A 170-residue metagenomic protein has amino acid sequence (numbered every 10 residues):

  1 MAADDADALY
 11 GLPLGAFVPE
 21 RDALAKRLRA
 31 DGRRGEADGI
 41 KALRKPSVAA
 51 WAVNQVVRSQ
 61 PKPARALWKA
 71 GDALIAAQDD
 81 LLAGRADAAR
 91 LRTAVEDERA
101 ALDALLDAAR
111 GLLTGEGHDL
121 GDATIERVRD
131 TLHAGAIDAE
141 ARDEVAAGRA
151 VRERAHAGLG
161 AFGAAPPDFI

Functional and structural regions predicted by a protein language model:
M1-P19, A23-R29: Long, low-complexity
D4-D5, A23, G35, G39 (+4 more regions): Exposed alpha-helical structural elements
A6, L14, A37-I40, A64 (+1 more regions): Generic secondary-structure boundary/loop-capping signal
E20-R65, I75-L81, T93: N-terminal interaction modules that seed assembly of large macromolecular complexes
V56, K62-I170: Amphipathic alpha-helical coiled-coil/helical-stalk segments
